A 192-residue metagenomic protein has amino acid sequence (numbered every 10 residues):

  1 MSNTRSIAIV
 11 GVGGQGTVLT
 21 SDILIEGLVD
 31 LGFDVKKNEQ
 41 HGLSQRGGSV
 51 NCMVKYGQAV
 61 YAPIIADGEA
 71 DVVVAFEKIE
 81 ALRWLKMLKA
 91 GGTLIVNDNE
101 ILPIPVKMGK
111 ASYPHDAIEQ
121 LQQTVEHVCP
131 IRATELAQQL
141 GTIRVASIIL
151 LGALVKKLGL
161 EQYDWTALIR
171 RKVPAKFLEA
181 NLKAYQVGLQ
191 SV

Functional and structural regions predicted by a protein language model:
M1-V192: Active-site cofactor/cluster-binding pocket
